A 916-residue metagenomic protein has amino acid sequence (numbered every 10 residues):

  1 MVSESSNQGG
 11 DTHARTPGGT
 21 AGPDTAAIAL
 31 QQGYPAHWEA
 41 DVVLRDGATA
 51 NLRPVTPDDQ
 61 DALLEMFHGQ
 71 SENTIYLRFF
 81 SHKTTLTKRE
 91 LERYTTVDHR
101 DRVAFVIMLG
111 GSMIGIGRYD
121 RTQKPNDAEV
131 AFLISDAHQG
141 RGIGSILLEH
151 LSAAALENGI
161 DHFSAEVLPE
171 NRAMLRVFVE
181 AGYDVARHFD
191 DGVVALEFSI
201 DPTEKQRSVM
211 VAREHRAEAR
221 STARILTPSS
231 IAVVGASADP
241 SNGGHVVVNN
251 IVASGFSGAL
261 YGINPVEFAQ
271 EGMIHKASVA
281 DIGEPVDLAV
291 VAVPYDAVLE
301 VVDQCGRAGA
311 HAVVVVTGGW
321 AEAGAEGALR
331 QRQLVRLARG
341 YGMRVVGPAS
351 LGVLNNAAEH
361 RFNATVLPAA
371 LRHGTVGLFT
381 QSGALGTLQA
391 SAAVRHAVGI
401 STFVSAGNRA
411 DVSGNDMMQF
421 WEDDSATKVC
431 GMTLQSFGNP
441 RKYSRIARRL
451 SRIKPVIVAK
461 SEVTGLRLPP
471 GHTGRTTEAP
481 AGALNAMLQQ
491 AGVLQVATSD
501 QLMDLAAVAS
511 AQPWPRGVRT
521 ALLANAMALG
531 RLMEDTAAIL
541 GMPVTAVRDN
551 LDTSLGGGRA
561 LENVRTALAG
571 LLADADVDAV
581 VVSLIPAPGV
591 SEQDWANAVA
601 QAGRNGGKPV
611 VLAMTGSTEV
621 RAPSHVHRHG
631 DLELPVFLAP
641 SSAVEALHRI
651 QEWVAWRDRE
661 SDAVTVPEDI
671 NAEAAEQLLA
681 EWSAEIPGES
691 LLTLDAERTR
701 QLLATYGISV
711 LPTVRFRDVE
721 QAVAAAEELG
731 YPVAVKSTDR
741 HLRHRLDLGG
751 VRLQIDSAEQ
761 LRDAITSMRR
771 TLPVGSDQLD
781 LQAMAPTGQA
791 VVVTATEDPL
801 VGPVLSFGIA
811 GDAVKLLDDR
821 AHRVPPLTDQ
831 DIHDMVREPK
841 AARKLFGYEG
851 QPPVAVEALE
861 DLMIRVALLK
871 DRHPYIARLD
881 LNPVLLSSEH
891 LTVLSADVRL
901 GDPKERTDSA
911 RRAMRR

Functional and structural regions predicted by a protein language model:
M1, D190, L196, S642-Q651: Intrinsically disordered, low-complexity glycine/proline-rich and charged
V2-R224, P228, R911: Long, contiguous binding/interaction regions
D201-R916: Catalytic-core regions of core metabolic enzymes, especially those transforming organic acids/acyl-group intermediates
